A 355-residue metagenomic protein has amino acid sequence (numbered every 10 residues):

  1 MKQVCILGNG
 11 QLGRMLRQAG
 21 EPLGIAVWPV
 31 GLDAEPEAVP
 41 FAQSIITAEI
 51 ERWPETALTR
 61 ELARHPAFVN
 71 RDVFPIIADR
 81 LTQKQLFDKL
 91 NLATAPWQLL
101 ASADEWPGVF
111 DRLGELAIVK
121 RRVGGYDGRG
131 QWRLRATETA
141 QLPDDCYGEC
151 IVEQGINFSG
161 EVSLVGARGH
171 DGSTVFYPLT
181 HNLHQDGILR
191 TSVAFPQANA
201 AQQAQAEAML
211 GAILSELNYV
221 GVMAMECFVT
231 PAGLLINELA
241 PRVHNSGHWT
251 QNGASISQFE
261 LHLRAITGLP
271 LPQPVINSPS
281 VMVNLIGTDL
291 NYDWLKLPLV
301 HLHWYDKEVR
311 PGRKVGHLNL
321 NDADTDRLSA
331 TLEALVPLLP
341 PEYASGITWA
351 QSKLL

Functional and structural regions predicted by a protein language model:
M1-Q85, D104: ATP-binding N-terminal substructure of ATP-dependent carboxylate-amine bond-forming enzymes
A78-S163, A167-I213: Active-site nucleotide/adenylate-binding loops and adjacent lid/helix of ATP-dependent enzymes
G166-H170, C227-P231, D306: Short, low-complexity Ser/Thr-rich regulatory SLiMs
G187-P196, E238-Q251: Short, flexible active-site loops
A204-M225, T230, P241-T288: Active-site "cap" helix and flanking loop/linker of ATP-utilizing ligase/carboxylase catalytic domains
G233-L235: Conserved protein kinase catalytic/activation segment
R264-L355: Peripheral (often C-terminal) accessory segments that flank ATP-dependent C-N-forming ligase machineries
